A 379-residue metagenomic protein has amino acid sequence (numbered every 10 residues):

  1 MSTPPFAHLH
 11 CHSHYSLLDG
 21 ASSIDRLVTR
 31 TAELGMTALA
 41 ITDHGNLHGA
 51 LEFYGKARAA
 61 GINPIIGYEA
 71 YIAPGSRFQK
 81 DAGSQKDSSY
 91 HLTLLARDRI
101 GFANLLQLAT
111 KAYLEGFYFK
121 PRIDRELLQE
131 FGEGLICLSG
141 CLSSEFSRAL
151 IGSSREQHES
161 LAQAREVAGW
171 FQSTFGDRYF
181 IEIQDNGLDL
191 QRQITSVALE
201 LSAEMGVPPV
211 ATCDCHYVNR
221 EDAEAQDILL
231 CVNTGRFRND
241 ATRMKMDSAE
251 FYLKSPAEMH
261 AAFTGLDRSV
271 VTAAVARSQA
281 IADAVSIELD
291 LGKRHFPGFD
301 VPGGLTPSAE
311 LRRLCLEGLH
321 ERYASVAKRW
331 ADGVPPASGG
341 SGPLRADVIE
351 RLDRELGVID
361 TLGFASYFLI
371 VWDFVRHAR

Functional and structural regions predicted by a protein language model:
M1-R379: Phosphodiester-processing cores and adjacent nucleic acid-binding clamps
